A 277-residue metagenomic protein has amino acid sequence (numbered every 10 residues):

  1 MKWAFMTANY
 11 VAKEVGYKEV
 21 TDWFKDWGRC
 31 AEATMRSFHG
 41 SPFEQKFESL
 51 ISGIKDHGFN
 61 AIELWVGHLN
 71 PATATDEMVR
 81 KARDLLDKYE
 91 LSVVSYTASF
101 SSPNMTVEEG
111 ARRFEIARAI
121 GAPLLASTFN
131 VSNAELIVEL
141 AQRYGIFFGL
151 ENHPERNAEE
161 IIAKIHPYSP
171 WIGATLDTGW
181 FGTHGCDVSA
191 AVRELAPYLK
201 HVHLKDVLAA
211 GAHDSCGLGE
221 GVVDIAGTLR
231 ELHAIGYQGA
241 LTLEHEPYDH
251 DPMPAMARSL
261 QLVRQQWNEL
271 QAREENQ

Functional and structural regions predicted by a protein language model:
M1-R112, I116-P123, Q142, R264-Q277: N-terminal pre-domain/capping segments
W3-T7, I62-L64, V93-A98, L125-S127 (+4 more regions): Hydrophobic faces of well-ordered beta-strands that scaffold small-molecule active sites in alpha/beta enzyme cores
A12, G16-E44, W180-Q238, E246-P254: Gly/Pro-rich active-site loop or hairpin
R29, A61-I62, K88, E139-V222 (+1 more regions): Acidic/histidine-rich catalytic cores of soluble enzymes
S41-Q45, W65-E77, S101-E108, T128-N133 (+5 more regions): Acidic-and-aromatic substrate-binding clefts and catalytic sites of carbohydrate-active enzymes
K46-G53, M78-L85, E109-I116, N133-L140 (+5 more regions): A general structural detector for well-ordered alpha-helical segments in enzyme core domains, enriched
H57, L91, I120, P170 (+3 more regions): Structured loop/turn residues at beta-strand edges in well-structured enzyme cores
F114-F148: Glycine/proline-rich, flexible active-site/cofactor-binding loop segments that harbor closely spaced acidic
